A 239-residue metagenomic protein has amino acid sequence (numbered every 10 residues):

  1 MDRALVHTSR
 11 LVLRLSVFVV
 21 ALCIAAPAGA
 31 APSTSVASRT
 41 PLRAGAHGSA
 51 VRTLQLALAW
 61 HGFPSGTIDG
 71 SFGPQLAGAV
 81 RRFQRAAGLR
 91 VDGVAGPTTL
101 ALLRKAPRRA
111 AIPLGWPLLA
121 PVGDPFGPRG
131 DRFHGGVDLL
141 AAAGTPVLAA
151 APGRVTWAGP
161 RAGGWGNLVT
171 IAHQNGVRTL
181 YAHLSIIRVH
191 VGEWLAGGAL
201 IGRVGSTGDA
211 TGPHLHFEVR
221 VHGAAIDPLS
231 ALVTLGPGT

Functional and structural regions predicted by a protein language model:
D2-L15, L22-G70: Acidic, Ser/Thr/Pro/Gly-enriched interdomain connector segments
S33-T40, P97-L119, H134, T234-T239: Intrinsically disordered, low-complexity Ser/Thr-rich linker and spacer segments in cell-wall-related proteins
P41-R52, L56-A101, G208-A210: Short acidic, glycine/serine/threonine-rich helix-capping segments at coil-helix boundaries
K105-G166, G197, S206, A210 (+1 more regions): Surface-exposed, glycine-biased beta-strand/turn segments
H134, A150-R188, P213-E218: Zn2+-dependent peptidoglycan hydrolase active-site motif and core
A141, A150, L184, V189-H190 (+2 more regions): Surface-exposed strand-loop junctions at beta-sheet edges and helix termini that form docking/interaction patches
V169-H173, E193-T239: Conserved, short, structured surface segments that act as functional micro-motifs
